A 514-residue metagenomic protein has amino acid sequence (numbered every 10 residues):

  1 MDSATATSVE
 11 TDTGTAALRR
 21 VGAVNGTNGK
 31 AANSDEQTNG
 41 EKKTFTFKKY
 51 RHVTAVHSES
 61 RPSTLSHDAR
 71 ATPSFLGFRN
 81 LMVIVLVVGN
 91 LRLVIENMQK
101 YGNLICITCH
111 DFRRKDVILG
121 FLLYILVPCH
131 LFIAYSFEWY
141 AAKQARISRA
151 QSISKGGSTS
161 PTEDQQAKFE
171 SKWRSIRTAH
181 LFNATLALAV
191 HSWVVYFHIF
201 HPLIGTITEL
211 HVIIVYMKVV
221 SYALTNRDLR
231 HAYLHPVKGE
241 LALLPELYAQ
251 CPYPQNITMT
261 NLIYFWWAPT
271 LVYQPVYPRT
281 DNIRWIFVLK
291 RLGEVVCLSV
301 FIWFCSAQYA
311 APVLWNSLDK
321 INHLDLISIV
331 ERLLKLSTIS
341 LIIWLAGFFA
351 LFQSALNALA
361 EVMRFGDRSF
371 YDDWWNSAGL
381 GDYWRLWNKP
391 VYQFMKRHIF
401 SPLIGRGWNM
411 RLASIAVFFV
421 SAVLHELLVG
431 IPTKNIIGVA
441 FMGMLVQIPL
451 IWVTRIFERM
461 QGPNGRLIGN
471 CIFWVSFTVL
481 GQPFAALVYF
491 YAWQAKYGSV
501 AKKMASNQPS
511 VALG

Functional and structural regions predicted by a protein language model:
M1-L243, Q255, M259, E331-K335 (+1 more regions): Non-catalytic, membrane-anchoring transmembrane segments at the edges
V94-I105, S306-D319: Membrane-helix interface motif
F132-A142, C305-A311, A346-G366: Transmembrane alpha-helical segments in integral membrane proteins
A189-V194, P275-V276, V300-A310, I399 (+2 more regions): Alpha-helical transmembrane segments and their membrane-interface junctions in multi-pass membrane proteins
R227-R230, W266, T270-Y277, Y309-W315: Juxtamembrane interface elements at the cytosolic ends of transmembrane helices in multi-pass membrane proteins
H231, E294-L298: Long, well-ordered, tryptophan-enriched scaffold segments
Y248-E294, D319-K434, P463-G514: Membrane-interfacial catalytic/cofactor-binding modules of polytopic membrane enzymes
